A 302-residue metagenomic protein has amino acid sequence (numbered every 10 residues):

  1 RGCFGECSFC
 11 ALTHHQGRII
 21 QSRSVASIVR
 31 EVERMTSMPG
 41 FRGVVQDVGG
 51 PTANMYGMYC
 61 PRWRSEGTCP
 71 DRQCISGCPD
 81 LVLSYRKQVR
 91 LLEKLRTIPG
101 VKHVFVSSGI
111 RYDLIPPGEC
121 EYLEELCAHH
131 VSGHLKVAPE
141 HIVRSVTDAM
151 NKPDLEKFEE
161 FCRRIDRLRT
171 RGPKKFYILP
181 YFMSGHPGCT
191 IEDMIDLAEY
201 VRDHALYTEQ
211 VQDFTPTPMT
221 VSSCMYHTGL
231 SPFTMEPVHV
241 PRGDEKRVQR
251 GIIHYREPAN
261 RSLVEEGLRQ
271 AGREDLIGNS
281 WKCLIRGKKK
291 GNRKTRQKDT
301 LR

Functional and structural regions predicted by a protein language model:
R1-S24: Canonical Radical SAM [4Fe-4S] cluster-binding loop centered on the CxxxCxxC motif and its immediate flanking residues
Q21-R34: Conserved S-adenosyl-L-methionine
I28, V137, I165, V211 (+1 more regions): Conserved, mostly hydrophobic/aromatic
R34-L179, M183-P187: Conserved SAM/AdoMet-binding glycine-rich loop
Y59-R86, A149-M150, L155-E156, L206-T208 (+1 more regions): Radical SAM enzyme [4Fe-4S]-AdoMet core and its adjacent flexible, acidic and glycine-rich loops/tails across
E121-Y122, H186-D203: Catalytic cores of alpha/beta
L123-S132, E199-T215: Structural recognition of alpha->loop->beta junctions
V221-R302: Radical SAM enzyme core and accessory elements
